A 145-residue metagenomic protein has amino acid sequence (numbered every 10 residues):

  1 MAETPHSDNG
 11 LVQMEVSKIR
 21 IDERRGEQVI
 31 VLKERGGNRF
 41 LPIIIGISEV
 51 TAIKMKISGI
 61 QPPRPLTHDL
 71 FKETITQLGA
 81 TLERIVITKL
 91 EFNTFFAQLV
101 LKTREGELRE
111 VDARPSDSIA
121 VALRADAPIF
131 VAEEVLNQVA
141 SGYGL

Functional and structural regions predicted by a protein language model:
A2-L145: Divalent-cation
